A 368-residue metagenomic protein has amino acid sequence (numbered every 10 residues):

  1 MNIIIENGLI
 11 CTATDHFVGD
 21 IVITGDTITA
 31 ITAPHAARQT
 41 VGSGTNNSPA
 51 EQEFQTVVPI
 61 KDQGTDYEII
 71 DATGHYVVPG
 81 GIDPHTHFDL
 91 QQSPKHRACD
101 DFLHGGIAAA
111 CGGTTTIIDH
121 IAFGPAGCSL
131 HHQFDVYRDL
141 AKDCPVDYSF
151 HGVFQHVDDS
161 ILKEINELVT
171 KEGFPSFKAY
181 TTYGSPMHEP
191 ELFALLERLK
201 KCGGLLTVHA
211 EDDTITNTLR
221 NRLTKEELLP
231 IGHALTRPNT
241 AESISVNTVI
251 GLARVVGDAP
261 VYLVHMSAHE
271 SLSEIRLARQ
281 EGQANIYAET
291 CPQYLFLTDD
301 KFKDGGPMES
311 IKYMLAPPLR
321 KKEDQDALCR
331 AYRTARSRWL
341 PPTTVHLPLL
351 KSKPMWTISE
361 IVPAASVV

Functional and structural regions predicted by a protein language model:
M1-D62: N-terminal metal-binding scaffold of metallo-dependent hydrolase/deaminase domains
G8, D26, G74, H85 (+8 more regions): Divalent metal-coordination and catalytic microenvironments
Q63-L140: Metal-associated gating/positioning segment near the N- to mid-region
D83-T86, T114-H120, P145-D147, T224-A234: Gly-rich Lys/Arg/Thr-decorated short loops/hinges at beta-loop-alpha junctions or inter-strand turns that position
T86-D100, C128, S149-S160, T181 (+1 more regions): Active-site mouth loops of central-metabolism enzymes
D139-V153: A glycine-rich helix N-cap at a beta->alpha junction
S160-L340: Histidine/acidic residue-rich metal-binding segments in metalloenzymes
E242-S243, T357-V368: Gly/Ser/Thr-rich active-site loops/lids in small-molecule metabolic enzymes that frequently grip phosphoryl groups
